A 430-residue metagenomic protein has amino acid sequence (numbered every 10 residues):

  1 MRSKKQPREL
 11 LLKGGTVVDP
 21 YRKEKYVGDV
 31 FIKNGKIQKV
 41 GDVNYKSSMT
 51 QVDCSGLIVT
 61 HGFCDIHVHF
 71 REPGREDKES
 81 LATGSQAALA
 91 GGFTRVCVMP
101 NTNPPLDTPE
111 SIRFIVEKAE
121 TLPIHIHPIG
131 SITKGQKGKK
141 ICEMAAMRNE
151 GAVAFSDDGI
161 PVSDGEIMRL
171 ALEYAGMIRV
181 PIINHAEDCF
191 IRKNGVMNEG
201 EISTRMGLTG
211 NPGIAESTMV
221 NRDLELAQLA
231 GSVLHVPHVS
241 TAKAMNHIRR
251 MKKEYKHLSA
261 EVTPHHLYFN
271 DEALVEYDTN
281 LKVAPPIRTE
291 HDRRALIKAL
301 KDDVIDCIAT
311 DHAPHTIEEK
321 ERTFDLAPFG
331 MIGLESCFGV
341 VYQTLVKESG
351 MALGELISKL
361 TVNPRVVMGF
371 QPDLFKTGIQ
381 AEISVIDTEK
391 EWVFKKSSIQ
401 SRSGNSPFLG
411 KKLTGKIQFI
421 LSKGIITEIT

Functional and structural regions predicted by a protein language model:
M1-G62: Histidine-rich, glycine-flanked metal-binding segment
G15, V30, G35, G56 (+15 more regions): Divalent metal-coordination and catalytic microenvironments
C54-A119: Metal-associated gating/positioning segment near the N- to mid-region
I66-E79, H127-K140, G159, T209-G213: Active-site mouth loops of central-metabolism enzymes
E117-S131: A glycine-rich helix N-cap at a beta->alpha junction
K139-I308: Histidine/acidic residue-rich metal-binding segments in metalloenzymes
R205-V233, N280, K301-D302, D306-I308 (+1 more regions): His/Asp/Glu-enriched, well-ordered alpha-helical/loop segment that forms or immediately abuts the divalent-metal
T323-L326, Q380-T430: C-terminal cap of metal-dependent C-N hydrolases
